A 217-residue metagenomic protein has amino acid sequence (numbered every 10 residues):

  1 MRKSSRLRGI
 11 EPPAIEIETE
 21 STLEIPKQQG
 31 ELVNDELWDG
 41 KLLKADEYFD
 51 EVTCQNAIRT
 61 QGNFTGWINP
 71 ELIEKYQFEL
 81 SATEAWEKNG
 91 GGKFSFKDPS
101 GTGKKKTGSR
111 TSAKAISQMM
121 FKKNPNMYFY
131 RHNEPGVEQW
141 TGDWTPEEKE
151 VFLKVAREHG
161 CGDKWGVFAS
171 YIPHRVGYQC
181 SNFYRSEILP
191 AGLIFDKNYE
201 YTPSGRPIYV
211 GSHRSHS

Functional and structural regions predicted by a protein language model:
M1-T141, R185-S217: Eukaryotic low-complexity, charged/polar intrinsically disordered regions that act as protein-interaction modules
E138-W144, R157-Y199: Trihelical helix-turn-helix/Myb-like DNA-binding core that engages the DNA major groove
T145, K149: Primarily a LysM-type cell-wall glycan-binding module
E150-K154: Pre-recognition alpha-helix immediately N-terminal to the DNA-recognition helix within helix-turn-helix or winged-helix
